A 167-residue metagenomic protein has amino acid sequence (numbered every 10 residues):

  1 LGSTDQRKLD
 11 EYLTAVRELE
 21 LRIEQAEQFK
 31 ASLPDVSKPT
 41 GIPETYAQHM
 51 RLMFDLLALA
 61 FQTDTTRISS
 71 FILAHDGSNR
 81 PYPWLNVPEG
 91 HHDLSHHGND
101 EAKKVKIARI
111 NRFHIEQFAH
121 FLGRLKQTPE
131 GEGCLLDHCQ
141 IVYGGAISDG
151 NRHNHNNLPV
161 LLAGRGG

Functional and structural regions predicted by a protein language model:
L1-G167: Ligand-binding pockets and gating/stacking loops
